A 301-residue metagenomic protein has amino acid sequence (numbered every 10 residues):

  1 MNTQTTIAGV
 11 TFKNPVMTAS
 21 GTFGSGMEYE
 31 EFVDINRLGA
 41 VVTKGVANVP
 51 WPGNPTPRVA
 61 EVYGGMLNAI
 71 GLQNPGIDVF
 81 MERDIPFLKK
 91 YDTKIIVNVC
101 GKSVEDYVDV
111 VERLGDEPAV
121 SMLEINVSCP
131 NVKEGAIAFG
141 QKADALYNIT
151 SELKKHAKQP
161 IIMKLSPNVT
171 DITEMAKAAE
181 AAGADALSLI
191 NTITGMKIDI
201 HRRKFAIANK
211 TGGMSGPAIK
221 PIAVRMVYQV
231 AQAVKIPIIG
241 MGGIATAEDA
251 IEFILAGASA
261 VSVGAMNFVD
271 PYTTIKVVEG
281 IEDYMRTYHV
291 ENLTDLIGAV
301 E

Functional and structural regions predicted by a protein language model:
M1-I95, G101: N-terminal capping/small domains of soluble enzymes
V10-K13, K89-I95, H156-I161, Q232-I236 (+1 more regions): Short, surface-exposed connector motifs at secondary-structure boundaries
V16-A19, G39-T43, I95-V99, L123-I125 (+5 more regions): Hydrophobic faces of well-ordered beta-strands that scaffold small-molecule active sites in alpha/beta enzyme cores
A47-P52, P130-V132, T194-K197, F268-D270: Short gly/pro/ser/thr-enriched loop/turn and capping motifs at secondary-structure boundaries
G53-Y63, I198-G212, I254, M266-E291: C-terminal helical cap(s) of enzyme catalytic domains, especially alpha/beta-barrels
K102-I239, A245-A256: Alpha/beta enzyme core
I244-E248, D270, E301: Small/polar glycine-rich anion-binding or flexible loop at a beta-alpha turn
T294-E301: A short, charged, Gly/Pro-tolerant segment at domain boundaries
